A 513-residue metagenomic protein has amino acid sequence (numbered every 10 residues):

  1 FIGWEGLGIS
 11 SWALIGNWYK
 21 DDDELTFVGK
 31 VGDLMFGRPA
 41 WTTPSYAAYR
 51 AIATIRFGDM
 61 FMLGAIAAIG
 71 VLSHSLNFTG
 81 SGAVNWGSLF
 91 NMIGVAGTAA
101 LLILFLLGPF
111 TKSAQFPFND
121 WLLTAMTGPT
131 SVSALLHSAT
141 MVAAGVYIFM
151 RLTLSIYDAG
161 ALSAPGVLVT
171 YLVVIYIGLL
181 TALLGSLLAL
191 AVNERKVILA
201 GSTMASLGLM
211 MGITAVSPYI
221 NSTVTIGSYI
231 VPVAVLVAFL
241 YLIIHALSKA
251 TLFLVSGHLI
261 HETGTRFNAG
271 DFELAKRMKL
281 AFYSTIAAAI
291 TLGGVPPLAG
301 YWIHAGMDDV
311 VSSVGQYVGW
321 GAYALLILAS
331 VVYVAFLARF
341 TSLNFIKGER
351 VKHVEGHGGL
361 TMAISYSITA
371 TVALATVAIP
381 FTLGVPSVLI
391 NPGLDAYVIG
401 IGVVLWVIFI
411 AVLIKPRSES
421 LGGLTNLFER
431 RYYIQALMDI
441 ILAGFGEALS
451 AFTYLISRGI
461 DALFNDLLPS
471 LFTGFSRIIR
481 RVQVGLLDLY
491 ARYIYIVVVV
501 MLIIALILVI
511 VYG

Functional and structural regions predicted by a protein language model:
F1-G3, I9-G356: Hydrophobic transmembrane alpha-helices and their helix-loop junctions in integral membrane proteins
A53, G58, M278, G358-T369 (+1 more regions): Loop-to-transmembrane boundary segments
G58-A67, I286-G293, I368-I379, E447-L455 (+1 more regions): Hydrophobic alpha-helical membrane-insertion segments
G70, I290-G306, T371-I390, G459 (+1 more regions): Alpha-helical transmembrane segments and their membrane-interface junctions in multi-pass membrane proteins
V142, G178, L207, T285-A289 (+4 more regions): Hydrophobic membrane-spanning alpha-helices of multi-pass integral membrane proteins
F336, V407-R417, I504-L508: Alpha-helical transmembrane segments
V351-I408: Hard-cation-handling environments
V385-L394, E419-G513: Aromatic-capped, Gly/Pro-kinked transmembrane alpha-helices
